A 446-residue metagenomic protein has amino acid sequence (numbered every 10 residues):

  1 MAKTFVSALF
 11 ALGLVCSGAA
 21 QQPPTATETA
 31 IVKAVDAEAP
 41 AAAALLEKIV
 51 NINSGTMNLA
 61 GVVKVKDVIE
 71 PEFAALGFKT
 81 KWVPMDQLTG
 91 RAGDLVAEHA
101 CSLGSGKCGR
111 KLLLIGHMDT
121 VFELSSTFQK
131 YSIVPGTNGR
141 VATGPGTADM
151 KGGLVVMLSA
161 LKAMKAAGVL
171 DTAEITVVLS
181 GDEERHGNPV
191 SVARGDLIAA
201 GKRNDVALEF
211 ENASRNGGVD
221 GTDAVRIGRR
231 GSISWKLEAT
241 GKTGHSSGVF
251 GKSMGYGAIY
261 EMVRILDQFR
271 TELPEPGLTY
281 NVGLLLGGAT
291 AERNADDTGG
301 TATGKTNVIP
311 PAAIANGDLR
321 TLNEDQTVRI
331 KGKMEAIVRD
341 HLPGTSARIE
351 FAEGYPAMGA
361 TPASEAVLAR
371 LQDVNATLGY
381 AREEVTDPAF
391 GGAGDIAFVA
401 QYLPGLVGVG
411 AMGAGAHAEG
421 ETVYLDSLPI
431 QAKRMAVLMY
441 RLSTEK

Functional and structural regions predicted by a protein language model:
M1-T4, T172: Positively charged n-region of N-terminal signal peptides that target proteins for export
V6-S17: Bacterial N-terminal signal peptides
Q21-A26, S54, G77, G217-V219 (+3 more regions): Metal-dependent amide/peptide-bond hydrolase catalytic core, centered on the "pita-bread" metallohydrolase fold
Q22-P145, A166-D171: Acidic/His- and Gly-rich active-site-bordering loop/insert found across diverse amide/peptide-bond hydrolases
V32, A43-I49, K66, E70 (+8 more regions): Extracytoplasmic/secreted envelope proteins and their assembly/folding machinery, especially bacterial periplasmic
L114, G136-N188, I233-A239, G248-E272 (+2 more regions): Alpha-helical metal-binding/catalytic segments enriched in His/Glu/Asp
L124-G136, G228-G231, A295-G300: Short, flexible, mixed-charge acidic loops at enzyme active sites
V141, M150-G228, T290-D297, S443: Acidic/histidine-rich catalytic neighborhood of metal-dependent amide-processing enzymes
